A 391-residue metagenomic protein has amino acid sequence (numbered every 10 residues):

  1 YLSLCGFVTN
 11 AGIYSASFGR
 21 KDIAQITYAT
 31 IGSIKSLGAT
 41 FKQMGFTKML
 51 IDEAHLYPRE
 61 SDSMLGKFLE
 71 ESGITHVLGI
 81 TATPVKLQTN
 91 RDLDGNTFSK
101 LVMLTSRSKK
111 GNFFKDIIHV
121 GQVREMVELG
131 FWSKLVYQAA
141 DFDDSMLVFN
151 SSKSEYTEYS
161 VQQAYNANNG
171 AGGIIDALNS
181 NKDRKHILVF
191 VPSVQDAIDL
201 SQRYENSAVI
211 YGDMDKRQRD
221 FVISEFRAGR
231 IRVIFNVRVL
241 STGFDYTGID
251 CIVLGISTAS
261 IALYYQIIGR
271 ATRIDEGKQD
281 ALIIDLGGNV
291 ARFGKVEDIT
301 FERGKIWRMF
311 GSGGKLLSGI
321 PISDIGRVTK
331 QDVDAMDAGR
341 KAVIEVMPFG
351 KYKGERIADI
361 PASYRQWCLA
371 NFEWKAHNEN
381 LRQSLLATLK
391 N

Functional and structural regions predicted by a protein language model:
Y1-S15: Conserved helix-turn-beta segment of the N-terminal RecA-like "Helicase ATP-binding" lobe in SF1/SF2 helicases
G12-I23, L188, D196-D199, N206-S241: Conserved helicase ATPase core of P-loop NTP-dependent helicases/translocases
G32, A39-L87: SF2 helicase catalytic motif II
G32-K35, G212-I306: Conserved RecA-like P-loop NTPase helicase motor core
K86-K109: Short regulatory helix/loop adjacent to the ATP-binding pocket of P-loop NTPases
G111-L188: Conserved interdomain linker/interface between the two RecA-like ATPase lobes of SF2 helicase motors
F113, H119-S133, D275-D334: A conserved SF2-helicase RecA2
Q162, I174-N181, H186, I299-N391: Long, largely alpha-helical accessory region at the distal end of helicase-like NTP-driven motors
